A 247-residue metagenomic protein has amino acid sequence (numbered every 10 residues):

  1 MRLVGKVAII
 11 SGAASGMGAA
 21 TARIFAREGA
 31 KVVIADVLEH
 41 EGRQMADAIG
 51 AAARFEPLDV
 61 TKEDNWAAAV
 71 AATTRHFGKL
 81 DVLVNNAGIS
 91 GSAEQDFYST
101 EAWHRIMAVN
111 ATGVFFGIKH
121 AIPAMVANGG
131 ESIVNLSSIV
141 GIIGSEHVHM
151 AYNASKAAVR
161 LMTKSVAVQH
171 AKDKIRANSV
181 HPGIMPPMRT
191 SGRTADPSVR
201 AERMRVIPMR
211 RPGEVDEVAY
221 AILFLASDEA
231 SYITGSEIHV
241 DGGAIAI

Functional and structural regions predicted by a protein language model:
V4, I143, L223, T234-I247: Short C-terminal tail/terminal secondary-structure segment of NAD(P)H-dependent dehydrogenase/reductase domains
V84, A171-R176, I233-G235: Short, small/polar-rich loop/turn modules that mediate ligand/substrate recognition or access, typified
E94-H104, R203: Substrate-binding pocket helix/loop in short-chain dehydrogenase/reductase
I118, S155, T163: Active-site helix of classical SDR
P123, V168-K172, S231: Alpha-helical segment proximal to the catalytic Tyr-Lys
S138: Residue(s) in the substrate-gating loop at a strand-loop-helix junction that position the organic substrate next
I207-V218, E229: A conserved structural motif in NAD(P)-dependent oxidoreductases
